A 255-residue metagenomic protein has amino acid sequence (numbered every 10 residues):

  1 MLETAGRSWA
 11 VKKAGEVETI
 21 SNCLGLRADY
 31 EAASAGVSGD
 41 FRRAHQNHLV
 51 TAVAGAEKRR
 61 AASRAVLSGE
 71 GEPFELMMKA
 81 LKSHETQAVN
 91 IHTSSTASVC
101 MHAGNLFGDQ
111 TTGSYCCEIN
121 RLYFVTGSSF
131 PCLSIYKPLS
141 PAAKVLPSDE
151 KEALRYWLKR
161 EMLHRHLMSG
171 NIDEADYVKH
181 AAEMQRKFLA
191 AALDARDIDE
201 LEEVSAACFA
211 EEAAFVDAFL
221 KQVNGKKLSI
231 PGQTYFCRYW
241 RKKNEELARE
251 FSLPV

Functional and structural regions predicted by a protein language model:
M1-V255: N-terminal nucleophile
